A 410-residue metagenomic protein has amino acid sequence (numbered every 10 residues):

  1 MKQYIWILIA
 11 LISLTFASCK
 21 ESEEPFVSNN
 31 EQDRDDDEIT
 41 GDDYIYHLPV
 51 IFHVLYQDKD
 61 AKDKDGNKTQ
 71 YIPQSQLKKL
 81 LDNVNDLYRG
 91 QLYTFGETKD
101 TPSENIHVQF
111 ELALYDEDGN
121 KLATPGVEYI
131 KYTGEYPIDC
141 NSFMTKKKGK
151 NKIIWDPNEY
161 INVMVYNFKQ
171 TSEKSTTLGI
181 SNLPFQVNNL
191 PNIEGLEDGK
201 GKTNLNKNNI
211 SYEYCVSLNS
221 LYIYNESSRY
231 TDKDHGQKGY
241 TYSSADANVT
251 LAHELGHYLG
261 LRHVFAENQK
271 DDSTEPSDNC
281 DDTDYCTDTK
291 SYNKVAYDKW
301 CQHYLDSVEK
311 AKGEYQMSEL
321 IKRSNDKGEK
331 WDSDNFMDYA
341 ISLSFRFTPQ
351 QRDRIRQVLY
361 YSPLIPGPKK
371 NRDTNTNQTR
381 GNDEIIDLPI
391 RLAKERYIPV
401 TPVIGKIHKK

Functional and structural regions predicted by a protein language model:
K2-I9: Sec-dependent signal peptide recognition, specifically the positively charged N-region followed immediately by
L8, K150-K152, L196-T203, I210-Y212 (+7 more regions): Residue-level recognition of alpha-helix boundary/capping or hinge positions
T15-S18: C-terminal motif of bacterial Sec signal peptides marking the signal peptidase cleavage site
S22-I161, Y166-Q170, Y360-V403, K409-K410: Propeptide-to-catalytic entry region of secreted or membrane-anchored zinc metalloproteases
P73-L80, V84, A247-L251, Q351-R354: Stable alpha-helical elements in mature extracytoplasmic
E128-T145, L178-C215, T231-K233, D284-R323: Charged, glycine/proline-rich intrinsically disordered loops and linkers
S142-Y258, R262-H263: Active-site-proximal segment of zinc-dependent metalloprotease catalytic domains
Y224-N225, R229-R346: The catalytic-center signature of Zn2+-dependent metalloproteases
